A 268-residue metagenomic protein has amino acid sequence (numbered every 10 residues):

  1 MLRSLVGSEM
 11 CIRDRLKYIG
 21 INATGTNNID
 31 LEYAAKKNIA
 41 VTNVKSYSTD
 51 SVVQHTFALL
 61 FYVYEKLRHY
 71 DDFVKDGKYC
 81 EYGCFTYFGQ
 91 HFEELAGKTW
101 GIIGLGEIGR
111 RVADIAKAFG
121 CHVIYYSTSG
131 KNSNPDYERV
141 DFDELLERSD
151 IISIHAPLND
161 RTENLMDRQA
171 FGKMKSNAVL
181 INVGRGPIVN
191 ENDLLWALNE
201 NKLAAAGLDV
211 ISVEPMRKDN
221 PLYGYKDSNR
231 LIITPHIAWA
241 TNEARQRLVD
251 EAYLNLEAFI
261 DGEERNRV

Functional and structural regions predicted by a protein language model:
M1-I12: Single conserved hydrophobic/aromatic residue that forms the stacking wall/gate of nucleotide- or nucleobase-binding
N22-A23, N38-D50, S127, G184: Short beta->alpha connector loops at strand-helix junctions that form conserved, small/polar/Pro-enriched
T24, D150, H155-L158, G184-R185 (+1 more regions): Short glycine-/small-residue-rich Rossmann-like dinucleotide-binding loops
K45-T99: Phosphate-binding beta-alpha-beta segment of Rossmann-like dinucleotide-binding domains, i.e., the NAD(P)
T86-S176: Rossmann-like dinucleotide/phosphate-binding beta-alpha-beta segment
N177-V268: Rossmann-like dinucleotide-binding domain for NAD(H)/NADP(H)
